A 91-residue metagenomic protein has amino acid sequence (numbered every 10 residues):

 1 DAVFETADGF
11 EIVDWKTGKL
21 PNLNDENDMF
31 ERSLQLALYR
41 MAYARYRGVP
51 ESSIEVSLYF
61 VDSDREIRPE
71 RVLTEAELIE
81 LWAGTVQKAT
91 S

Functional and structural regions predicted by a protein language model:
D1-S91: Structural signature of nuclease core domains in nucleic-acid processing machines
